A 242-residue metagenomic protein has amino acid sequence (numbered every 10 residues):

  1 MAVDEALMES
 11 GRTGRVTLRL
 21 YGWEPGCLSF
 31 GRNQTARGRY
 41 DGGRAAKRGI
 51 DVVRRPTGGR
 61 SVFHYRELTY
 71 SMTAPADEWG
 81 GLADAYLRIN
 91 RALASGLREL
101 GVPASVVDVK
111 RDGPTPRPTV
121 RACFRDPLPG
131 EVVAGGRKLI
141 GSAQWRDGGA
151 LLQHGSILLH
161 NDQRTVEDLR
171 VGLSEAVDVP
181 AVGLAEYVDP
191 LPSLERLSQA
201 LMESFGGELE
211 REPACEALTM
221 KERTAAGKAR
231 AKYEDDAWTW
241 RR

Functional and structural regions predicted by a protein language model:
M1-P56, G207, R211: N-terminal low-complexity, intrinsically disordered segments
D4, M8, L28, A45 (+3 more regions): Histidine/cysteine-enriched polar flanking segments
N33, R60-S61, A143: Gly/Ser/Thr-rich beta-alpha loop segments that engage phosphate groups in nucleotides
Q34, P75-D77, R137, N161-R164: Short loop segments at secondary-structure junctions
R39-G80: A glycine-rich, hydrophobic loop/mini-helix early in the fold
E67-P129: Internal, conserved structured core segments that host functional sites
L93-P118, R146-R242: Long, positively charged amphipathic alpha-helical accessory segments at protein N-termini or as interdomain linkers
R125-A143: Aromatic/basic-lined ligand-recognition segments that form π-stacking hydrophobic pockets flanked by Lys/Arg to engage
